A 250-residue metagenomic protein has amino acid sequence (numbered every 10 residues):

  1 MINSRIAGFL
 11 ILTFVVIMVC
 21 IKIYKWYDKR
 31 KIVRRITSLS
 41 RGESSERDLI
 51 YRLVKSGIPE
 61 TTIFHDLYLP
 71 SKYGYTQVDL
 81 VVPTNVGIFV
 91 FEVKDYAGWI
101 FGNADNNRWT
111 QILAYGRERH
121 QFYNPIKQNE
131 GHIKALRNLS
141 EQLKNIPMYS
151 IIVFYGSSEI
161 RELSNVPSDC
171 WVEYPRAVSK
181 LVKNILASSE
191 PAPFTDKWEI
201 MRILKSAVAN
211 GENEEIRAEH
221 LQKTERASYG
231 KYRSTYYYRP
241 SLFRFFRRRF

Functional and structural regions predicted by a protein language model:
M1-T76, P83-I88, A97-W99, R117-F250: Surface-exposed interaction regions that form or flank ligand-binding interfaces
I100-R117: A solvent-exposed, charged loop/short amphipathic helix patch at secondary-structure junctions
